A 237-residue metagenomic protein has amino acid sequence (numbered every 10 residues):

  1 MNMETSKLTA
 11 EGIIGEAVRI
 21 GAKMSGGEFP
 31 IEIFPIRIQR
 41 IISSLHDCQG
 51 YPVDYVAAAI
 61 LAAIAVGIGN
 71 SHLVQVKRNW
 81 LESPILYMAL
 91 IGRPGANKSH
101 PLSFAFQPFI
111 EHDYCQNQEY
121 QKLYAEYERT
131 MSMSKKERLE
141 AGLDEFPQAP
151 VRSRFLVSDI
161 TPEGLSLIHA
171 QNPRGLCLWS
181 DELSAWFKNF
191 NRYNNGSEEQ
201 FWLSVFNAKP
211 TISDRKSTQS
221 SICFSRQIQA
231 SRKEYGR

Functional and structural regions predicted by a protein language model:
M1-R237: Phosphate-handling catalytic cores of nucleic-acid transaction enzymes
